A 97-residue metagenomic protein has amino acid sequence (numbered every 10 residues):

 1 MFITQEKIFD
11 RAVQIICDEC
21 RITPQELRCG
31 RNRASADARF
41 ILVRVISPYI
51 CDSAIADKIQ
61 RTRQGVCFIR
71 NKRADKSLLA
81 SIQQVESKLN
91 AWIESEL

Functional and structural regions predicted by a protein language model:
M1-G30, S95-E96: Basic, low-complexity segments
K7, R11, R73-A80: Alpha-helix boundary/N-cap detector
S35-I50: Short, amphipathic alpha-helical "recognition" segments used to contact nucleic acids or chromatin
S47, R70-R73: DNA major-groove recognition helix of helix-turn-helix
S53-K58: Short alpha-helical "recognition helix" segments of helix-turn-helix
Q60-R61, N71: Short amphipathic alpha-helical surface patches that mediate protein-protein
R63-V66: Helix-turn-helix DNA-binding helix
K76-L97: Short Lys/Arg-enriched helix C-cap and helix-to-coil transition segments that create basic nucleic-acid-contact patches
